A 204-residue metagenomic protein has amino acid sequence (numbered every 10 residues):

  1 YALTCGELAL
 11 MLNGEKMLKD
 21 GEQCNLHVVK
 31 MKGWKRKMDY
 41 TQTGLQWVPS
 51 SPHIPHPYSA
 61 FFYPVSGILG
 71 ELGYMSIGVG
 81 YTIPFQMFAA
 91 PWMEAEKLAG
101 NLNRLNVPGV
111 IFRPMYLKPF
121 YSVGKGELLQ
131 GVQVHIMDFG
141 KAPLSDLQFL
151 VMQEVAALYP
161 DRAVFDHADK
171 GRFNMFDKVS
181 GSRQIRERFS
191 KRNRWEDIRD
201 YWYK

Functional and structural regions predicted by a protein language model:
Y1-M31: Conserved, well-structured core segments that form the ligand-binding/active-site neighborhood of functional domains
E7-G14, Q86, N101, L150: Alpha-helical scaffold segments in soluble metabolic enzymes
L12-G14, I68-G73, M175, V179: Noncatalytic linker/hinge segments flanking ATPase motor cores
G21-Q23, G78-I83, E127-L129: Short gly/pro-enriched beta-turn/loop segments at secondary-structure junctions
H27-R36, L117-F120: A glycine-rich phosphate-binding loop feature that marks nucleotide/adenosyl-phosphate handling sites
W34-M115: Glycine-rich, aromatic-lined ligand/substrate-binding cores of catalytic and carbohydrate-binding domains
A89-D200: Conserved functional hotspot residues or short segments at active or partner-binding sites across diverse domains
W202-K204: Short amphipathic alpha-helical coiled-coil/interface segments
